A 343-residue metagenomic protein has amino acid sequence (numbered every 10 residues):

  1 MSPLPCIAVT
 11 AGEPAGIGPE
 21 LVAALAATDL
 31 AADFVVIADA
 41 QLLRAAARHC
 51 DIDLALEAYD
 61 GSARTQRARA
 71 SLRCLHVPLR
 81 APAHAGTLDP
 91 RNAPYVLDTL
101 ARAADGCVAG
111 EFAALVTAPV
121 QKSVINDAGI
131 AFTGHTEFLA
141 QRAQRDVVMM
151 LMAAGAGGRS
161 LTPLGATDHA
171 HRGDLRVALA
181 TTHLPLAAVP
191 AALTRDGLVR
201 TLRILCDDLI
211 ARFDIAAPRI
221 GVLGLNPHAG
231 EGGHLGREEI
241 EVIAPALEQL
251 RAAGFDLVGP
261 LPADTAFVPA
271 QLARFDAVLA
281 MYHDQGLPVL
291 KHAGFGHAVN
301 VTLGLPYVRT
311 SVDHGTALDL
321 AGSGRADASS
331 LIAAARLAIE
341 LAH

Functional and structural regions predicted by a protein language model:
M1-L139, Q144, A192, D196-M281 (+5 more regions): Contiguous, glycine/small-aliphatic-enriched amphipathic segments in soluble metabolic enzymes
T133-R176, T182-P185: Flexible loop/hinge segments that line or gate small-molecule binding clefts
